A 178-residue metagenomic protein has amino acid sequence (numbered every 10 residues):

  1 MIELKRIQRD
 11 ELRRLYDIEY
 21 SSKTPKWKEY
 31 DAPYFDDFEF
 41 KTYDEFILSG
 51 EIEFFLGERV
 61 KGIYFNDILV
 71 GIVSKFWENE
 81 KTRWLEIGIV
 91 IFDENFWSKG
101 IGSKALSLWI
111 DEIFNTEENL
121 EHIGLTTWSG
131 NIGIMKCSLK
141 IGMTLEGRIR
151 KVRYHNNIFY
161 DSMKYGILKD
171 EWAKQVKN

Functional and structural regions predicted by a protein language model:
M1-E19, V60, Y64-N178: Acyl-donor (CoA/ACP) binding surface of acyl/acetyltransferases
E19-K23, I47-G50, I141: Alpha-helix boundary/capping residues
K23, G50-F54, E117, K169: A general structural signal marking secondary-structure boundaries and capping sites
T24-L48: Conserved GNAT-fold acetyl-CoA-binding loop/helix
Y34, G57, I123: Glycine-rich, flexible loop segments associated with nucleotide phosphate handling
I47-G62, G71: A short helix-loop-beta-strand connector motif used in the catalytic cores of GNAT acetyltransferases and, in some
